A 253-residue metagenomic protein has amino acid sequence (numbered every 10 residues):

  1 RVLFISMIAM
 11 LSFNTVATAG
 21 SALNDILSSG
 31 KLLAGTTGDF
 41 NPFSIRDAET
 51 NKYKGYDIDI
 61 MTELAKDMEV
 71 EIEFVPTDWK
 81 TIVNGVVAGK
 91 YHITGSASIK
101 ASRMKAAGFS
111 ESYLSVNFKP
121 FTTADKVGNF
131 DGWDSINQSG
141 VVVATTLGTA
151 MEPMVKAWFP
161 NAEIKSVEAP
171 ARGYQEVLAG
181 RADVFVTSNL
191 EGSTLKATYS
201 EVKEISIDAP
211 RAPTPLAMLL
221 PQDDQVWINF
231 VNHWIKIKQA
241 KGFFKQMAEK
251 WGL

Functional and structural regions predicted by a protein language model:
A19-A97, K105: Extracytoplasmic small-molecule ligand-binding "clamshell" domains of the periplasmic binding protein/Venus flytrap
S21, A150-K165, S206-I207, I235-L253: Ligand-binding clefts/hinges and TM-proximal coupling segments of bilobed small-molecule sensing domains
L23, Y53-D57, M104-V116, K203-D208 (+1 more regions): A structural signal for short loop-to-beta-strand junctions that line the ligand-binding cleft of periplasmic/secreted
L32-L33, M68-E71, V87-S96, G140-V142 (+4 more regions): Alpha-to-beta junction loops
I58-D59, E73-N84, D131, K165-A179 (+1 more regions): Short helix-initiation/N-cap motifs at beta->coil->alpha
T81-N84, A97-A106, P153-A157, L178-A179 (+1 more regions): A ligand-binding cleft/hinge motif common to bilobed small-molecule-binding domains
S115-T122, S193-K236, L253: Periplasmic-binding protein-like
A124-V141: Flexible hinge/capping segments at coil-to-helix
